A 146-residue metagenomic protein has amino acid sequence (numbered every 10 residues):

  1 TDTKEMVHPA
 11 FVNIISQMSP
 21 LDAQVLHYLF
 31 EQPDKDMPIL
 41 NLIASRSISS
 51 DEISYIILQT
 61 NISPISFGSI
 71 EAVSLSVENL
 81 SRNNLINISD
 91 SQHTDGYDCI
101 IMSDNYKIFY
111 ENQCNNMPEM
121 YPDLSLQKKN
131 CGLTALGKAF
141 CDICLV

Functional and structural regions predicted by a protein language model:
T1-M18: Charged, alpha-helical interface segments at or near domain boundaries
T3, Y97-V146: Short, amphipathic alpha-helical interaction segments positioned at domain boundaries
V25-L26: Short alpha-helical "packing" element that flanks the helix-turn-helix/winged-helix DNA-binding module
P33-S49, I88-Y110: Internal, charge-rich low-complexity segments
A44-I70: Short helix-coil junctions and helix-kink-helix linkers
S63-D95: Short amphipathic alpha-helical interaction segments
